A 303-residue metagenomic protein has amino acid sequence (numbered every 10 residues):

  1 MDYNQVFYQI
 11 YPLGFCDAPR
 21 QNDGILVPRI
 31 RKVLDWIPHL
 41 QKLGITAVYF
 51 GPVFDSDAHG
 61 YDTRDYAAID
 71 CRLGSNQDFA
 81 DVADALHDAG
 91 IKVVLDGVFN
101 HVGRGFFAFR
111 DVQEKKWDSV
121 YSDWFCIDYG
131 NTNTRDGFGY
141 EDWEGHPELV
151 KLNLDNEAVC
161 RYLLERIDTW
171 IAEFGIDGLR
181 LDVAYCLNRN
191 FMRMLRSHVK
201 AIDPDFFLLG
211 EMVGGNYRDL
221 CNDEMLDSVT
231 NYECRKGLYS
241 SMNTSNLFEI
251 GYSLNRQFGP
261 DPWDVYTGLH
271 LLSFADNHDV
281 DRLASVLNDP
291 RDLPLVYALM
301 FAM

Functional and structural regions predicted by a protein language model:
M1-V6, Y11-T46, V53-T169, E173 (+3 more regions): Substrate-binding/active-site clefts of carbohydrate-active enzymes
V6-Q9, V48-F50, V93-L95, L179 (+3 more regions): Hydrophobic faces of well-ordered beta-strands that scaffold small-molecule active sites in alpha/beta enzyme cores
L13, V53, V98-N100, A184-C186 (+2 more regions): Active-site beta-loop-alpha junctions enriched in small/polar residues
H87, Q113, D168, A172 (+2 more regions): Active-site-proximal helices and loops of the catalytic beta/alpha 8
V94, G178-A184, L283-A284: Short catalytic-loop micro-motif centered on adjacent basic/acidic residues
G259-M303: Active-site-proximal substrate-binding groove within the catalytic cores of carbohydrate-active enzymes
